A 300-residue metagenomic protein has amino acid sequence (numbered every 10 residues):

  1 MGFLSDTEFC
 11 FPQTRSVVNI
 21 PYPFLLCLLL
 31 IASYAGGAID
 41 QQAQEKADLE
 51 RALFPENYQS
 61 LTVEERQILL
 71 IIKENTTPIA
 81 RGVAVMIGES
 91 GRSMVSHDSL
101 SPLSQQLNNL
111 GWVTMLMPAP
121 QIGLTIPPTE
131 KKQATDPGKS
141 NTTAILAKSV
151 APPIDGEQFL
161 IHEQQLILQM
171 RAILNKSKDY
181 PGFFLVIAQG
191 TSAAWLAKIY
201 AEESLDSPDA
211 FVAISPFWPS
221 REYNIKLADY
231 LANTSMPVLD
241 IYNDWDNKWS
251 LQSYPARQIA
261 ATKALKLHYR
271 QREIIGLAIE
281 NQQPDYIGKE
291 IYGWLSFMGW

Functional and structural regions predicted by a protein language model:
L30-A35: N-terminal signal peptide c-region/cleavage motif recognized by signal peptidases
A38-N75: N-terminal cap/lid segment of alpha/beta-hydrolase-fold proteins
N75-A119, G123-L124, K132: Short, surface-exposed "cap/lid" segments of acyl-processing enzymes
I126-D179: Alpha/beta-hydrolase active-site loop
V186-A197: Gly/Ala-rich beta-loop-alpha elbow adjacent to hydrolase catalytic centers
W195-S204, F211: Short glycine-enriched nucleophile-adjacent loop and the immediately C-terminal alpha-helix near the catalytic center
L205, A210-G276: The feature captures the conserved acid-bearing segment of alpha/beta-hydrolase catalytic domains
K266-W300: C-terminal catalytic histidine-bearing segment of alpha/beta-hydrolase fold enzymes
